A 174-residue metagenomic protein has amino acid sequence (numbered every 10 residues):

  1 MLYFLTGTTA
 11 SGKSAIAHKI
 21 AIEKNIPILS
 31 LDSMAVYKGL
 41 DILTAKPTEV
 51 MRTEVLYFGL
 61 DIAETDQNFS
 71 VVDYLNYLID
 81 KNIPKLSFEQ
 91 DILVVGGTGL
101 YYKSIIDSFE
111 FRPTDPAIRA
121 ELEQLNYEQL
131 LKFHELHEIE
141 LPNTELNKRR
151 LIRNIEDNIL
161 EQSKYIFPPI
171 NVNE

Functional and structural regions predicted by a protein language model:
M1-E174: Phosphate/pyrophosphate-binding catalytic cores of soluble transferases and nucleic-acid-acting enzymes
